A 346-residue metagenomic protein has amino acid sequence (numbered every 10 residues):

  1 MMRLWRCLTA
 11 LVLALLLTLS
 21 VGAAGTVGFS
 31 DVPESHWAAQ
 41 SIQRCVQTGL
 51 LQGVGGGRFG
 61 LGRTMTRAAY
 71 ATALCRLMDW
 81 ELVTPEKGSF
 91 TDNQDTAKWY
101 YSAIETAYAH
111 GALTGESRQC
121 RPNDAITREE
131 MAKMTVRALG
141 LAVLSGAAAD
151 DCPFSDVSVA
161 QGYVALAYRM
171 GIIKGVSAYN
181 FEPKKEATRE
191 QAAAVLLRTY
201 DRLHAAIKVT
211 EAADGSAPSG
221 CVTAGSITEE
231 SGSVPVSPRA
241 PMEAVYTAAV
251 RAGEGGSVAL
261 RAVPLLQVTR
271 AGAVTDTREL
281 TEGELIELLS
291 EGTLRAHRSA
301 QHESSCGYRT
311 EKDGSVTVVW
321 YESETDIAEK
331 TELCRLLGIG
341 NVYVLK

Functional and structural regions predicted by a protein language model:
M2-A10, L15-A39, Q47, Q52-Y101 (+4 more regions): Feature responds to low-complexity, polar/acidic, surface-exposed segments characteristic of secreted/exported proteins
V46, Y108-A109, Y168, R335: Alpha-helix C-terminal capping/helix-coil junction sites
G115, G225, V344: Short beta-strand and adjacent tight-turn residues that come in two discontinuous sequence segments and form the edges
G171, A205-V209, P218-G220, G253-S257 (+1 more regions): Loop/turn elements at helix/coil->beta-strand transitions in domains of secreted/extracellular proteins
E211-L288: Substrate-binding surface in catalytic domains of secreted glycosidases
G255, A259-K330: Glycan-binding loop/region signatures in secreted carbohydrate-active enzymes
K330-K346: Acidic/aromatic/glycine-rich contiguous surface patches that form carbohydrate-binding/processing clefts and analogous
